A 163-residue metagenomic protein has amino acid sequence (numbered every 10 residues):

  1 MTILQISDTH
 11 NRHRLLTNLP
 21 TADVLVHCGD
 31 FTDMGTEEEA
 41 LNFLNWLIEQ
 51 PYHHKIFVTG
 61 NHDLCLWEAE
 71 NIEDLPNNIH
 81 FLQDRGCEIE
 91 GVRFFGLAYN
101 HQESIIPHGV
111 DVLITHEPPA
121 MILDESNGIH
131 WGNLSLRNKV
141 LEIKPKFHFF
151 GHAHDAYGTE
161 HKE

Functional and structural regions predicted by a protein language model:
M1-L4, G86-F95, V112, E160-E163: Beta-strand-turn-beta hairpins that frame and shape the catalytic cleft of phosphate-ester-processing enzymes
I3-Q5, L25-C28, V112-H116, F149: Structural motif
I6-I89: Core catalytic region of metal-dependent phosphoesterases/phosphodiesterases, especially metallo-beta-lactamase-like
H10, F31-T32, N61-D63, A98-N100 (+2 more regions): Catalytic metal-binding/acid-base residues of hydrolase active sites
H13, C65-W67, E90, E103 (+2 more regions): Short catalytic/ligand-binding loop motif for oxyanion handling, primarily in non-cytosolic enzymes, centered on
L16, F43-I48, N71-I72, E103-S104 (+2 more regions): Short amphipathic alpha-helical segments and helix-helix/interface helices
A22-V24, F57, N77-F81, I89-H130: Active-site-proximal loop/helix segment associated with metal-binding centers of metalloenzymes
H54-I56, D74, A120-E163: Conserved beta-sheet core of the metallophosphoesterase superfamily
